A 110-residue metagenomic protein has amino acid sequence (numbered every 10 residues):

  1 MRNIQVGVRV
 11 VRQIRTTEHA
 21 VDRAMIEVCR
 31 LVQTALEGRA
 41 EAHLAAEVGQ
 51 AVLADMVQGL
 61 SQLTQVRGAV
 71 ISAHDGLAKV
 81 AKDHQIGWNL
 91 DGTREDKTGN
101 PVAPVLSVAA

Functional and structural regions predicted by a protein language model:
M1-Q5: Short, charge-rich amphipathic alpha-helices with coiled-coil/heptad character
V8-R9: Non-transmembrane, aqueous-exposed alpha-helical and coiled segments at domain scale
I14-A24, L63-R67: Extended alpha-helical coiled-coil scaffold domains characteristic of the BAR superfamily
E27-V48, G87: Short amphipathic helix-turn modules centered on a small-residue break
E41-Q62: Short, glycine/alanine-rich amphipathic alpha-helical segment that often forms an alpha-turn-alpha hairpin
G59-I71, P104, V108-A109: Amphipathic alpha-helical coiled-coil segments
G68-L90: Long amphipathic alpha-helical coiled-coil segments
D83-A110: Short, charged, intrinsically disordered terminal tails
